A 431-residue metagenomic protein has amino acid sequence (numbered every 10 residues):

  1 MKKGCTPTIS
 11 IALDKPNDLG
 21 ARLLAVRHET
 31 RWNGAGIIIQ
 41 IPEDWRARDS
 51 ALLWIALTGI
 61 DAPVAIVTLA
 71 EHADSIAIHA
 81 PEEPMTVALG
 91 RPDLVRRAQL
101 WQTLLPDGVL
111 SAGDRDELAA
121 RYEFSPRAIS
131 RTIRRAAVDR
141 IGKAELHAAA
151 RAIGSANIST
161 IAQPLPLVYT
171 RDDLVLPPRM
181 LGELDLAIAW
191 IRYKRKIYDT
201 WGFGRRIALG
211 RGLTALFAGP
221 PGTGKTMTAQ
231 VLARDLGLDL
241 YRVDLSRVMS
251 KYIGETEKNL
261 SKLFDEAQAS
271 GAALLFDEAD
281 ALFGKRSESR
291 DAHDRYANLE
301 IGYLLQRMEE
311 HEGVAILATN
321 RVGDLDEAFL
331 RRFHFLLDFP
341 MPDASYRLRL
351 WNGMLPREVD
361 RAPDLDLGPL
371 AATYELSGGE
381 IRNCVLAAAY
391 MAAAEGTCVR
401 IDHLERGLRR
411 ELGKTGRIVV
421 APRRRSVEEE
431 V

Functional and structural regions predicted by a protein language model:
M1-K15, L23-A25, A62-K285, R290-V431: AAA+ P-loop ATPase motor domain of ring mechanoenzymes
T8, E29-D44, D61: Hydrophobic/aromatic interaction determinants used to assemble and anchor large protein complexes
A12-P16, I37, I41-R48, E71-A73: Short acidic, S/G/P-rich loop/turn micro-motifs used as interaction or catalytic elements
A21-L24, D44-G59, E300, L304: Conserved Walker B catalytic segment
